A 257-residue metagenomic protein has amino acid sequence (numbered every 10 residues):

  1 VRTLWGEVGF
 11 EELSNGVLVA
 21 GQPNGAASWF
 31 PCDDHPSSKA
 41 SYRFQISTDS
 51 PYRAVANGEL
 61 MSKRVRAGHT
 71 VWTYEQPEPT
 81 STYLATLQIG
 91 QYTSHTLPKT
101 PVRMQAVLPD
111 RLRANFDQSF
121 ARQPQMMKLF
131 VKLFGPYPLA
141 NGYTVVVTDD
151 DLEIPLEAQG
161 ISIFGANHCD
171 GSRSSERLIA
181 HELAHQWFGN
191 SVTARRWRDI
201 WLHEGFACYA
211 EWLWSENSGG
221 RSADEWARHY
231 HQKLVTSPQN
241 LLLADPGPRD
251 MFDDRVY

Functional and structural regions predicted by a protein language model:
V1-N141: Acidic/His-enriched low-complexity segments
Y74, A106-Y257: Hydrophobic alpha-helical and helix-loop surface patches within well-folded domains that function as non-catalytic
